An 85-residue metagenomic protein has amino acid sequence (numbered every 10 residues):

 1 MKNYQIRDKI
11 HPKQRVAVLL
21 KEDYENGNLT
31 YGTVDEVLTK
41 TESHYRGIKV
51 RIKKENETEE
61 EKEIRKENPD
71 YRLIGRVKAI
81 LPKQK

Functional and structural regions predicted by a protein language model:
M1-I6: Short alpha-helix capping/helix-loop boundary micro-motifs
R7-K21, T33: Short coil-to-beta transition motif at edge beta-strands of beta-rich domains
L20-E25, N56-E57: Short, charged beta-turn/beta-strand-edge "cap" motif at the junction between a beta-strand and an adjacent loop
E22, D35, K78: Metal-cofactor-dependent catalytic cores
N26-T39: Short beta-strand-centered aromatic/proline hotspots
T33, K49-K53: Short, acidic/hydrophobic/Gly-rich beta-strand patch recurrent on exposed beta strands that often constitutes part
T41-K49: Short, solvent-exposed secondary-structure boundary/capping segments
I52-K85: Intrinsically disordered, low-complexity, charged/polar segments
